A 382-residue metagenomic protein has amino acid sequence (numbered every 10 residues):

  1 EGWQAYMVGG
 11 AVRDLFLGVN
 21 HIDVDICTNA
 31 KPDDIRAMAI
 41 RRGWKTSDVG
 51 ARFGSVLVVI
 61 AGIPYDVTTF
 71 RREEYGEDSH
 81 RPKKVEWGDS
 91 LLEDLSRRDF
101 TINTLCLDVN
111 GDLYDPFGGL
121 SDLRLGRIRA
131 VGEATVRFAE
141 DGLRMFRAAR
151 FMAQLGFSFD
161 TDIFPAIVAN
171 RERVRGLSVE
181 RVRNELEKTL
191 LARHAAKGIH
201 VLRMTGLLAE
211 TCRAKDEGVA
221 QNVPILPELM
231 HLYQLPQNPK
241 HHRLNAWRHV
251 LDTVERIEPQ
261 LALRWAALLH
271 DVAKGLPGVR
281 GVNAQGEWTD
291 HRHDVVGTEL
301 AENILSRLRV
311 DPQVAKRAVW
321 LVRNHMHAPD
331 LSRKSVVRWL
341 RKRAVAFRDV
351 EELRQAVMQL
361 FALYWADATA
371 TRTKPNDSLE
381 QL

Functional and structural regions predicted by a protein language model:
E1-L382: Catalytic cores of the polymerase beta-like nucleotidyltransferase superfamily and closely associated nucleotide
